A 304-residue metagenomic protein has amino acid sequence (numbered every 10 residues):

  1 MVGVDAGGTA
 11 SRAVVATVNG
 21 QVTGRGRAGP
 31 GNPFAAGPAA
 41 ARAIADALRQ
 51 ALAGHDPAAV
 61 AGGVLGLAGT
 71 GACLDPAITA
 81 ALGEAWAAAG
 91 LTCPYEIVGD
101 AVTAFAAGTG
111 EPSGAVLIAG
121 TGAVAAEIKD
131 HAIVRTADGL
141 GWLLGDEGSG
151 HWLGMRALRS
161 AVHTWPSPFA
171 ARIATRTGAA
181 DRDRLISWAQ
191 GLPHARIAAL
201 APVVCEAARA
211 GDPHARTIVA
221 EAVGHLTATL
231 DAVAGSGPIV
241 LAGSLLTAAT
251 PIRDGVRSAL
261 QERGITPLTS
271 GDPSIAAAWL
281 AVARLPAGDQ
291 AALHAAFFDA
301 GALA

Functional and structural regions predicted by a protein language model:
M1-A59, A107-G114, L158-A304: ATP-binding/phosphotransfer module of carbohydrate and carboxylate kinases, centering on a glycine-rich
A6-G7, L67-A68, G99-A101, A119-T121 (+2 more regions): Fold-independent oxyanion-binding glycine-rich loops and adjacent beta-strand/coil segments at enzyme active sites
R27-P33, R49-A89, E96-I97, A106-G110: Short beta-strand-loop/turn "lid" adjacent to the catalytic site in phosphate-handling enzymes
N32-F34, G69-T70, G139-E147, G264-L268: A short glycine/serine-rich beta->alpha loop
V64-G71, A119-T121, S236-A249: Glycine-rich beta-strand-to-loop/alpha-helix junction loops that act as flexible
G83-L91, A132-G141, R257-I265: Glycine/charged-rich beta-loop-alpha catalytic/anionic-binding loops adjacent to active sites
Y95-T103, I118-A119, T266-I275: Active-site nucleophile and cofactor-binding loops and adjacent substrate-binding regions of central metabolic enzymes
P112-H163: Glycine-rich phosphate-binding loop of actin/hexokinase-like ATP-binding domains
